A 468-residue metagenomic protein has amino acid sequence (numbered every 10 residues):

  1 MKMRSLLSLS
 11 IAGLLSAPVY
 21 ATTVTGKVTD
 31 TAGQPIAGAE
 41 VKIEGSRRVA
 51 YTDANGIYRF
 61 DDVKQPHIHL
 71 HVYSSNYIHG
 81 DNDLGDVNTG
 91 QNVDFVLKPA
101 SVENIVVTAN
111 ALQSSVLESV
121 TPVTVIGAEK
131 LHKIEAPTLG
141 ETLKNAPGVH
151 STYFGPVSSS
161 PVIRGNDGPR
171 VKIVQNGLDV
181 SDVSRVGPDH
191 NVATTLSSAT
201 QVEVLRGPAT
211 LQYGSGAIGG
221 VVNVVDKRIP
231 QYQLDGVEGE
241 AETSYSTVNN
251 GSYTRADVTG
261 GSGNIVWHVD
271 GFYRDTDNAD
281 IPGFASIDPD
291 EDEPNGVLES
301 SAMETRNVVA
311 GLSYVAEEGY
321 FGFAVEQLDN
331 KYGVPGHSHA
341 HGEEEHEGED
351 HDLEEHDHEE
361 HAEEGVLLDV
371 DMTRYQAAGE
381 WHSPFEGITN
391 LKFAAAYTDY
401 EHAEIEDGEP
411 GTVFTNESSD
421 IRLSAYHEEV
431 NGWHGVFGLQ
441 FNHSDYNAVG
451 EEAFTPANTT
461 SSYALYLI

Functional and structural regions predicted by a protein language model:
I43-G45, H71-D83, P282: A short, solvent-exposed loop/turn motif at the edges and junctions of modular extracellular/periplasmic domains
R47-I57: Short, acidic Ser/Thr/Gly-rich low-complexity loop/linker segments typical of extracellular and cell-surface proteins
Y73-Y77, V87-H132, G140, G168: Short, acidic, small-residue-rich periplasmic hinge/interaction motif at the N-terminus of Gram-negative outer-membrane
V123, G140-D182: Extracytoplasmic beta-strand/coil segments of soluble accessory domains associated with Gram-negative outer-membrane
L131, L143, V202-E203, V222-V224 (+3 more regions): Non-catalytic regulatory/gating segments with a bias toward low-complexity or hydrophobic composition
D179-R206: Short acidic/polar hinge/loop motifs at secondary-structure boundaries that mediate gating or recognition
G239-E242, Y253, D257-L368: Periplasmic-side early beta-strands and strand-to-turn transitions of outer-membrane beta-barrels
S301, Y320-L391, Y397-S418, G450-T459: Flexible loop and strand-edge segments within Gram-negative outer membrane beta-barrel domains
